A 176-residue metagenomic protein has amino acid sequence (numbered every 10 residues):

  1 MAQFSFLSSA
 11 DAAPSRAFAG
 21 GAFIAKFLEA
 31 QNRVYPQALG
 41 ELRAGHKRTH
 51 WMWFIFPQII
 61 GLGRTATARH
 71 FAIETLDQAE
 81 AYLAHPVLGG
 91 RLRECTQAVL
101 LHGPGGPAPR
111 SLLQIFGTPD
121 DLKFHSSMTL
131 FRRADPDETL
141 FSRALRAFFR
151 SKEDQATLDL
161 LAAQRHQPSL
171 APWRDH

Functional and structural regions predicted by a protein language model:
A2-P36: Extreme N-terminal tail/first-helix region
G20, G105-G106, R133-D137, R165-S169: Catalytic domains of riboflavin
L28-E41, L100-L112: Short amphipathic alpha-helical segments and their helix-coil junctions
L39, E80, M128-T129, R146: Amphipathic alpha-helical segments within well-ordered protein domains
E41-L76: Hydrophobic/aromatic-rich, well-ordered segments within soluble, folded domains that form packed cores
G61-T67, R132-S142: Short helix-capping/linker segments at secondary-structure and domain boundaries
A81-D135: Mid-chain, well-packed structural core segment of small domains
D137-H176: Charged phosphate-binding loop/patch that engages nucleotide di/tri-phosphates or the phosphate backbone of nucleic
